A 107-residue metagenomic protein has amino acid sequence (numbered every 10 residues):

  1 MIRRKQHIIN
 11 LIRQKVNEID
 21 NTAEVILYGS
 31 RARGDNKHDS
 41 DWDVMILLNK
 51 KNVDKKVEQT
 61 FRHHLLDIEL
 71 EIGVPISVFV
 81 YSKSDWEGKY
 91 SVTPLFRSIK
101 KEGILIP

Functional and structural regions predicted by a protein language model:
M1-E24, A32-G34, H38, N49-P107: Catalytic core of pol beta-like nucleotidyltransferases
W42-L47: Short beta-strand->loop micro-motif that forms the acidic, two-metal-ion catalytic signature in nucleotide-processing
